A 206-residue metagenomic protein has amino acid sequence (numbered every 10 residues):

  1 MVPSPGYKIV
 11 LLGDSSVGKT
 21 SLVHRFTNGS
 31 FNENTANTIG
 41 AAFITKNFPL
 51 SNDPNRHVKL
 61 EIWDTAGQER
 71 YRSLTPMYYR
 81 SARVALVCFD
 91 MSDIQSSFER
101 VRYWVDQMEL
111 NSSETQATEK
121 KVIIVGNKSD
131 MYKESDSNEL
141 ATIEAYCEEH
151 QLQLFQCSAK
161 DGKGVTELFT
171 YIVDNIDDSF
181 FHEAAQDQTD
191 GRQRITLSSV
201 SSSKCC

Functional and structural regions predicted by a protein language model:
M1-S16, T20, T45, L50-H57 (+1 more regions): Conserved P-loop small GTPase signature centered on TRAFAC-class small GTPases
T20-N32: A conserved segment at the C-terminal end of the G1
T27, A66-G67, R83, D90: Short glycine-/small-residue-rich Rossmann-like dinucleotide-binding loops
N34-F43: Short beta-strand-centered segment that lines the nucleotide-binding/catalytic pocket of NTP-utilizing
H57-Y71: Switch II (G3) loop of P-loop NTPases
I62-W63, L86-D90, Q107, I124-N127 (+1 more regions): Conserved beta-strand segments of the P-loop GTPase G domain that flank and frequently precede/overlap
R72-M77: Conserved alpha-helical scaffold flanking the Walker A/P-loop in AAA+ ATPase domains
A82-Y103, T115-A117, S129-D136: Conserved Switch II/interswitch segment of TRAFAC-class P-loop GTPases
